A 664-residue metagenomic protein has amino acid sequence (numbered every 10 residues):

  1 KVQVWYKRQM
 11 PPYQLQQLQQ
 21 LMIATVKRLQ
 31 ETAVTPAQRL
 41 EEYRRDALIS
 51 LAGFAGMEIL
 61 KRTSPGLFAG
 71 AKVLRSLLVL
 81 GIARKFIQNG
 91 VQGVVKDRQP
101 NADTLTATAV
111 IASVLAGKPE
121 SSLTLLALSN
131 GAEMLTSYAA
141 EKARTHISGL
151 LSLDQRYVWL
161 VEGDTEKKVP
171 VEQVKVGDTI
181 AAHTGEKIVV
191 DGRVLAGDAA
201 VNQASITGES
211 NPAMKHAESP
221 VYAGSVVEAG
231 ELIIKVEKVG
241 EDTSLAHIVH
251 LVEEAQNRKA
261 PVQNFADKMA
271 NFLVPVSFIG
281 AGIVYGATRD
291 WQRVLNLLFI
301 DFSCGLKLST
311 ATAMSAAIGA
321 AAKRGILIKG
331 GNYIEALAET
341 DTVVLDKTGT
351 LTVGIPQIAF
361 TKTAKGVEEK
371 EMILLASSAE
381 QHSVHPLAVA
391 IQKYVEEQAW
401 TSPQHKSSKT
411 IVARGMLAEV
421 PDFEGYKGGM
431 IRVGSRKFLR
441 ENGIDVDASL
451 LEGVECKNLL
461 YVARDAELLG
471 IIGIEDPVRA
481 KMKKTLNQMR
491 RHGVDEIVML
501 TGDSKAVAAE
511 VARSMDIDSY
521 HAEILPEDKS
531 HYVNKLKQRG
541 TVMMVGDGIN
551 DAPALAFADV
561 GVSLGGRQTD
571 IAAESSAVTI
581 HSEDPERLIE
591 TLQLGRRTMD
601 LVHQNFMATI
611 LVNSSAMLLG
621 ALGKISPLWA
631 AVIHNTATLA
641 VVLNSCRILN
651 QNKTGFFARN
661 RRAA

Functional and structural regions predicted by a protein language model:
K1, Y6, G149-D242, V249-H250 (+4 more regions): Conserved cytosolic catalytic loops of P-type ATPases
V4, G90, K118, A139 (+28 more regions): Residue-level signature of catalytic and energy-coupling elements of molecular machines, predominantly ATP/GTP-dependent
Y6, Y13-Q17, L21-T35, A52-K61 (+7 more regions): Actuator/coupling domain of P-type ATPases
D46-A52, N264-F302, A311, H603-V632: Bilayer-spanning, highly hydrophobic alpha-helical transmembrane segments
G93-K96, P100-D103, A107, L135 (+6 more regions): Conserved catalytic phosphorylation-site environment of P-type ATPases
T124, L128, A140, A630 (+2 more regions): Membrane-helix cytosolic exit motif
H183-T184, A217, I358-E496, K505 (+1 more regions): P-type ATPase nucleotide-binding
R258, D422-G428, N458, R464-Q604 (+3 more regions): Conserved ATP-binding TGD loop and adjacent catalytic N/P-domain core of P-type ATPases
